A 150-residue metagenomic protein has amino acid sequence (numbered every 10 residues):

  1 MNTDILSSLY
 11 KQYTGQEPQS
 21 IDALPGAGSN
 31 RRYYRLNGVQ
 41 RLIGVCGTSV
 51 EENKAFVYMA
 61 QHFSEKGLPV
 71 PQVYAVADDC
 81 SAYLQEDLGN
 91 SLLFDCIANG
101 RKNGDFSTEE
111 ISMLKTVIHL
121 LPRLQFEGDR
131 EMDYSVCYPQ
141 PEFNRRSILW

Functional and structural regions predicted by a protein language model:
M1-D22: Juxta-kinase regulatory segment immediately upstream of eukaryotic protein kinase catalytic domains
Q16-Y34: ATP-binding glycine-rich phosphate-binding loop
Y34-W150: ATP-binding pocket architecture of kinase catalytic cores
